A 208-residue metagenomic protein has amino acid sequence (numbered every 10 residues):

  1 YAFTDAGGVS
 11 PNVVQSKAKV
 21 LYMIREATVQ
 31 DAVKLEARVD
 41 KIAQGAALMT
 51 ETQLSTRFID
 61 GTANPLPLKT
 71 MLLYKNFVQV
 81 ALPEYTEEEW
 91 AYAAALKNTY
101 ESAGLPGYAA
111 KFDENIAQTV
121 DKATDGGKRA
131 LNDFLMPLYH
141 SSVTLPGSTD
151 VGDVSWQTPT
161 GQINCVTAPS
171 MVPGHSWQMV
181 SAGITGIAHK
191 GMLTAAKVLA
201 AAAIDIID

Functional and structural regions predicted by a protein language model:
Y1-P106: Midchain, well-structured core segments that form catalytic/ion-binding scaffolds
D60-D208: An extended, acidic, His-containing surface patch that forms the Zn2+-binding/catalytic region of metallohydrolases
